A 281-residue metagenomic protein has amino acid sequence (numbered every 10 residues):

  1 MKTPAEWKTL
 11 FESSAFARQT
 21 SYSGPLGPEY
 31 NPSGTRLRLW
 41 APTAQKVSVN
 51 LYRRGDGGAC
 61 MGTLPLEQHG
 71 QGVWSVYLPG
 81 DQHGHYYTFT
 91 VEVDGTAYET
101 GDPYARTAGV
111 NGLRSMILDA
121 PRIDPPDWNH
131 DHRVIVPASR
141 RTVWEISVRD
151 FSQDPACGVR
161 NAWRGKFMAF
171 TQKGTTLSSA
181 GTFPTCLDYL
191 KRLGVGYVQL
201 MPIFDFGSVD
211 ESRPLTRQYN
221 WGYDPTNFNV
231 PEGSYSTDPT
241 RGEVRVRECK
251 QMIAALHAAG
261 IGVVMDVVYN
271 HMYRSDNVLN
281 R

Functional and structural regions predicted by a protein language model:
M1-P32, Q68-T175: The feature marks proteins involved in alpha-glucan
S33-R38: Structural beta-strand segments of beta-rich domains
W40-V47, D81: Short proline/glycine-enriched turn/loop motifs at strand-loop junctions of beta-rich domains
T142-W144, V198-L200, V263-M265: Hydrophobic faces of well-ordered beta-strands that scaffold small-molecule active sites in alpha/beta enzyme cores
C157-S178, D210-A258, Y273-R281: Aromatic- and acidic-residue-enriched carbohydrate-binding clefts of CAZyme catalytic domains
K173-Y189: Short, acidic/polar
L190-R217: Carboxylate/His-rich catalytic cores and anion/metal-binding grooves
M201-D210, V267-N277: Short, solvent-exposed turn/loop segments enriched in Gly/Ser/Thr/Pro and often Arg
